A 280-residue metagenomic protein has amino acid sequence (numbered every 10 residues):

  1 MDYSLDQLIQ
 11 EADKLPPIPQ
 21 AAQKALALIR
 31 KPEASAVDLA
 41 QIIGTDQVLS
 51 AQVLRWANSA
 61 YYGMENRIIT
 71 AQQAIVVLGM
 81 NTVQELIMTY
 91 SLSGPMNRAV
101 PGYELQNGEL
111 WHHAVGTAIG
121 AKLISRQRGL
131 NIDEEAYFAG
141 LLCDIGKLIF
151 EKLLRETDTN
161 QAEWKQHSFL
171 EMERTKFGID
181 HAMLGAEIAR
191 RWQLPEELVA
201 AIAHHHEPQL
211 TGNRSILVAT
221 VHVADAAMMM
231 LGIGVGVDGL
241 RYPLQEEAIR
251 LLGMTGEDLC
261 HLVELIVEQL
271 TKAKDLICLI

Functional and structural regions predicted by a protein language model:
M1-D158, A162, H167-P243, E268 (+1 more regions): Conserved alpha-helical "signature site" that marks functionally important helical segments or helix/loop junctions
M1-Q7, E246-I280: Terminal helices and disordered tails flanking the catalytic cores of nucleotide-processing hydrolases
